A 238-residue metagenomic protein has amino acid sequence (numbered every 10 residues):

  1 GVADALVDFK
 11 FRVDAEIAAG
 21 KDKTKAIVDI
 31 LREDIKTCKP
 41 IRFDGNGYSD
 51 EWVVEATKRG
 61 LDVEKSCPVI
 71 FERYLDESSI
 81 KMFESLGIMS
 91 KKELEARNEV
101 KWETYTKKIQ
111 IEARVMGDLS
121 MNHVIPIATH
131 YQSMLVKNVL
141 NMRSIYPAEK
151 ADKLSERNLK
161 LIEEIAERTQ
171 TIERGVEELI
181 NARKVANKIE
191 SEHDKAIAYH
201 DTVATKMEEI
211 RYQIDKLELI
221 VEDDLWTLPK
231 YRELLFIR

Functional and structural regions predicted by a protein language model:
G1-T24: An acidic, glycine-/histidine-flanked metal-binding catalytic module
E33-R238: C-terminal amphipathic alpha-helical interaction region
